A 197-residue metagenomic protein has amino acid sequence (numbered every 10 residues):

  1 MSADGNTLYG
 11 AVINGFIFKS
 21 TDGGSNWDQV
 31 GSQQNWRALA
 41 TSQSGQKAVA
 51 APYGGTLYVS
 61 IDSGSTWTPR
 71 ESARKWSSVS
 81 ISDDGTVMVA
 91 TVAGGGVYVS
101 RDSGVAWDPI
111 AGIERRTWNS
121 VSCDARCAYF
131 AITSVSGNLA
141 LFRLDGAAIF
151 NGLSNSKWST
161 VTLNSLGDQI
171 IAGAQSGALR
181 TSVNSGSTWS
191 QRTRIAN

Functional and structural regions predicted by a protein language model:
M1-A3, T7-G10, G146-G152: An edge-strand/N-cap motif at the start of beta-rich repeat modules
S2, S20-T21, S42, S60-I61 (+6 more regions): Conserved Ser/Thr-centered positions that define the repeating blades of beta-propeller domains
D4, F18, A38, S63 (+4 more regions): Low-complexity intrinsically disordered segments
D4-N6, S44-Q46, D84-T86, R126-A128 (+1 more regions): Short coil/turn segments that connect the beta-strands within blades of beta-propeller domains
G15-K19, G55-V59, G95-V99, G137-L141 (+1 more regions): A short loop-to-beta-strand structural motif that recurs across blades of beta-propeller domains
T21-Q34, I61-K75, R101-R116, F142-K157 (+1 more regions): Trp- and S/T/G-rich repeat-edge/linker motifs of beta-rich repeat architectures
